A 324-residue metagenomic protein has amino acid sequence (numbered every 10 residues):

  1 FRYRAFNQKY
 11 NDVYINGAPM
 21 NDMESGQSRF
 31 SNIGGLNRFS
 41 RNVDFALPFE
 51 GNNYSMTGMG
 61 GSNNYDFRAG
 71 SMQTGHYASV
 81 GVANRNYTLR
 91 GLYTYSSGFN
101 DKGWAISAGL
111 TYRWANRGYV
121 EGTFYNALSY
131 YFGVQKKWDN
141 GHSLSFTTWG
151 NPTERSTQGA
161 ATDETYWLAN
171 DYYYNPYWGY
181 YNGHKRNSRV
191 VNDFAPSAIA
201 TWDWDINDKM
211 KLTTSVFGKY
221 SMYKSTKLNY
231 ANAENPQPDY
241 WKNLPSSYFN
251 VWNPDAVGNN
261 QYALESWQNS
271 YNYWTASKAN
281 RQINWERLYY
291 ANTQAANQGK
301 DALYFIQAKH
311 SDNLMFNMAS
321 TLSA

Functional and structural regions predicted by a protein language model:
F1-P19: Extracytoplasmic beta-strand/coil segments of soluble accessory domains associated with Gram-negative outer-membrane
R4, S107, S145-N151, D203 (+2 more regions): Outer-envelope exported proteins of Gram-negative bacteria
F6, A46-E50, D66, S79-A83 (+3 more regions): Outer-membrane beta-barrel pore domains and translocons
F6, G35, D66-G70, G98-N100 (+3 more regions): Structural signature of outer-membrane beta-barrel channels/translocons
A18-F49, Y65-R68, M72, Y173: Short acidic/polar hinge/loop motifs at secondary-structure boundaries that mediate gating or recognition
S55-T57, A83-Y87, G122-N126, Y181-N182 (+2 more regions): Short sequence motifs at beta-strands and strand-loop junctions characteristic of Gram-negative outer-membrane
Y77-A115, Y119-Q158, V190, P196-I206: Transmembrane beta-barrel wall of Gram-negative outer-membrane proteins
S143-T201, K224-A308: Acidic/polar loop-and-plug regions of large Gram-negative outer-membrane beta-barrel proteins
